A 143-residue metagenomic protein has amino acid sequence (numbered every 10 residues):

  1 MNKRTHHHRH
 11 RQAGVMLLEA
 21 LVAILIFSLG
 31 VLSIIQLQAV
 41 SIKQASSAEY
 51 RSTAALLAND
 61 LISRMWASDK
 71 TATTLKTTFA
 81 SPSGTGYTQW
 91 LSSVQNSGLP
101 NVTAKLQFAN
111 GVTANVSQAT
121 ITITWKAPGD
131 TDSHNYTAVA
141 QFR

Functional and structural regions predicted by a protein language model:
M1-V15, R143: N-terminal leader/signal peptides at the extreme start of proteins
H10, I26, Y50: Short glycine- and Lys/Arg-enriched binding-loop motifs that mark or flank ligand-binding interfaces
A13-L25: N-terminal signal-anchor/signal peptide hydrophobic helix marking the start of the first transmembrane segment
M16, V40, T53: Active-site phosphate/pyrophosphate-handling residues
V22, K43-S46, R51-R143: Flexible, low-complexity segments enriched in proline/glycine/serine and punctuated by aromatic residues
I26-A45: C-terminal juxtamembrane segment of a hydrophobic transmembrane alpha-helix
